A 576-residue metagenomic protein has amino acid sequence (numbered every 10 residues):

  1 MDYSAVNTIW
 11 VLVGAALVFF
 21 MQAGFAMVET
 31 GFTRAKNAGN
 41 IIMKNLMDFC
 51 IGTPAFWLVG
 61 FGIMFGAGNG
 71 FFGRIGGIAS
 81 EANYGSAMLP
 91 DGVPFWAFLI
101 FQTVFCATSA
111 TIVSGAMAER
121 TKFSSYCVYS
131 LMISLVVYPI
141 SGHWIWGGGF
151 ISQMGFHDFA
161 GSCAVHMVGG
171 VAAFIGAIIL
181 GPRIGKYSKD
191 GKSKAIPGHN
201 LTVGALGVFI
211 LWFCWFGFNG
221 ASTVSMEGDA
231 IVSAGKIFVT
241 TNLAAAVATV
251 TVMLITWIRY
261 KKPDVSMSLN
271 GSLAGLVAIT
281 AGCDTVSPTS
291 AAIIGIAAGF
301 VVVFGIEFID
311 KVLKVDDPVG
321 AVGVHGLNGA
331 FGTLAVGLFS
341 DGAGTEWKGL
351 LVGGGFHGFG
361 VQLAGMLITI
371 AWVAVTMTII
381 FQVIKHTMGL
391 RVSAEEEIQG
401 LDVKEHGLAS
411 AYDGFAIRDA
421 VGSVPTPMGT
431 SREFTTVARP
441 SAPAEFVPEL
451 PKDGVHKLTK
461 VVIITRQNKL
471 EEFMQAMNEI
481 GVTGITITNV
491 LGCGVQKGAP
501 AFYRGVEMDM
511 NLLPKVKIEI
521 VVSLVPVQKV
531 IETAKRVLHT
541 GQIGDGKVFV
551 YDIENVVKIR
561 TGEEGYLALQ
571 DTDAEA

Functional and structural regions predicted by a protein language model:
M1-L450: Glycine- and aromatic-enriched membrane alpha-helices
K404-A411, G422-A576: Positively charged, small/polar-rich N-terminal and surface patches that mediate targeting and assembly and bind
